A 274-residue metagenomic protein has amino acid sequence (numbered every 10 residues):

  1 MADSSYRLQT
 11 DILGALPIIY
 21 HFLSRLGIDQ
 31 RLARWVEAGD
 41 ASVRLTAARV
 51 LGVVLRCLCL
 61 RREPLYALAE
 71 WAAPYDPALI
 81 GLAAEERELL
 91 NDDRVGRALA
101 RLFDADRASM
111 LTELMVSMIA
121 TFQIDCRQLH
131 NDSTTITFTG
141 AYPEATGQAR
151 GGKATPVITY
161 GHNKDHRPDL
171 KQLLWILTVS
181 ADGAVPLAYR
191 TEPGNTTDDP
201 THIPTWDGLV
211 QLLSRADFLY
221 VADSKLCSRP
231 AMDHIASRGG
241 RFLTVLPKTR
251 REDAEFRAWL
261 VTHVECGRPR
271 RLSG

Functional and structural regions predicted by a protein language model:
M1-T159, D169, I176-N195: Dynamic "connector" segments at or just before major functional cores
A48, L209-L212, Y220-A222: A conserved hydrophobic secondary-structure block that centers on an alpha-helix together with its immediately flanking
E86, P143-Y160, P193, W206 (+4 more regions): Short secondary-structure boundary/capping segments
L170-W175, S180, L187-T191, R241-G274: An anionic, glycine-rich sequence signature occurring as long contiguous blocks
R190-L212: Active-site beta-loop-alpha junctions of metal-dependent nucleic acid enzymes, especially the RNase H-like/DDE
T197, V221-P230, K248-R251: Acidic, metal-coordinating catalytic cores used for nucleic-acid/nucleotide bond scission and strand-transfer chemistry
